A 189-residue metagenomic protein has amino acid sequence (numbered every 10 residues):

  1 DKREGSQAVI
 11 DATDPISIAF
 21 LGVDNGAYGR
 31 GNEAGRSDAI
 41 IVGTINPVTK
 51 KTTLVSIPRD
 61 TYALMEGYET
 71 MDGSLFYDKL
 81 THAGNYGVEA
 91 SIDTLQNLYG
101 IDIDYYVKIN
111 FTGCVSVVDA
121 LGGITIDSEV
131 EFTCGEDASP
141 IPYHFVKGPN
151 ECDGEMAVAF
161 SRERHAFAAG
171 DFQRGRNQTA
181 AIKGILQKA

Functional and structural regions predicted by a protein language model:
D1-A189: Non-catalytic, solvent-exposed segments at the cell envelope interface
